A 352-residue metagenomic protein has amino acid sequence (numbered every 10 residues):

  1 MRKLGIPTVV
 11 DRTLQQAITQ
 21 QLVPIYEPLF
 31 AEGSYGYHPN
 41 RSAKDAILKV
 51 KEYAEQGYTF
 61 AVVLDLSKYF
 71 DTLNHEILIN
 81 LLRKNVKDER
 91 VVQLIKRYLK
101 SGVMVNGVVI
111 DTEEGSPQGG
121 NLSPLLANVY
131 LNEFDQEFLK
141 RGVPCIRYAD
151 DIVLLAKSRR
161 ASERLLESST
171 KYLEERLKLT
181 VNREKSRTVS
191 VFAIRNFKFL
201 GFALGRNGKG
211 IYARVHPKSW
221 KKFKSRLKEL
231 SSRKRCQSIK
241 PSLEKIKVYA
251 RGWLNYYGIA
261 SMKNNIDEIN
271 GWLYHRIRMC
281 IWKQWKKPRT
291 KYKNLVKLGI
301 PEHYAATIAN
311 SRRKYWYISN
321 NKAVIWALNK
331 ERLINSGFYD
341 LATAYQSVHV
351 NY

Functional and structural regions predicted by a protein language model:
R2-T8, K209, A213: Conserved phosphate-binding loops in nucleotide/dinucleotide-binding enzymes
V9-Q15, T19, I47, K51 (+1 more regions): Duplex nucleic acid-engaging cores and interfaces of nucleic-acid transaction enzymes
Q16, Q20-G33: Electropositive, glycine- and tryptophan-enriched low-complexity nucleic-acid-binding patches
Q20, L64-L66, K157-S158, F202 (+1 more regions): Residues immediately flanking
L29-V191, N196: Conserved polymerase palm-domain catalytic core
K100, R176-E244, Y249-R251: A conserved non-catalytic segment of reverse transcriptases and RNA-directed RNA polymerases corresponding to the late
S242-P288, Y292-V296: Non-catalytic, peripheral interaction segments enriched in hydrophobic/basic residues
R276, W285-Y352: Extended C-terminal regions of large enzymes
